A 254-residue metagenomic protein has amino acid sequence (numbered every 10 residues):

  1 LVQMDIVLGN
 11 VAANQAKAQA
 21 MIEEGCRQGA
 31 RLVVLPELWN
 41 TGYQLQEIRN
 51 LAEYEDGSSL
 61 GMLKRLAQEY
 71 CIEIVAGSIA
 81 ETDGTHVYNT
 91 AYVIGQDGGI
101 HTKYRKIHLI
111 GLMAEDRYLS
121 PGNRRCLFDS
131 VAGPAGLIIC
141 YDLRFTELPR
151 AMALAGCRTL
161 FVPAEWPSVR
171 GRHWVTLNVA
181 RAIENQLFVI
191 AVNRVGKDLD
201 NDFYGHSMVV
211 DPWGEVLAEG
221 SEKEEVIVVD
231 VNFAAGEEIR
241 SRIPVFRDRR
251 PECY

Functional and structural regions predicted by a protein language model:
L1-L8: Generic N-terminal amphipathic, Lys/Arg-enriched alpha-helix
V11-A12, Q19-D97, K103, W166-L187: Cys-nucleophile CN-hydrolase/nitrilase-fold catalytic domain and related Cys-dependent amidase chemistry that acts on
A13-I22, R144-R150: Short, acidic/polar
T41, I48, Y92, Y104-I110 (+2 more regions): Short beta->alpha transition motifs characteristic of CBS
E55-V75, R144-I227: CN hydrolase (nitrilase-like) catalytic-core segments centered on the catalytic cysteine and neighboring Lys/Glu
A76-S78, T90-V93, C126, S207-V209 (+1 more regions): Short beta-strand scaffold segments in enzyme catalytic cores
T82-R158, P163, P167-T176, F203 (+1 more regions): Active-site catalytic loop in hydrolytic enzyme cores
E237-Y254: A conserved C-terminal secondary-structure "cap"
